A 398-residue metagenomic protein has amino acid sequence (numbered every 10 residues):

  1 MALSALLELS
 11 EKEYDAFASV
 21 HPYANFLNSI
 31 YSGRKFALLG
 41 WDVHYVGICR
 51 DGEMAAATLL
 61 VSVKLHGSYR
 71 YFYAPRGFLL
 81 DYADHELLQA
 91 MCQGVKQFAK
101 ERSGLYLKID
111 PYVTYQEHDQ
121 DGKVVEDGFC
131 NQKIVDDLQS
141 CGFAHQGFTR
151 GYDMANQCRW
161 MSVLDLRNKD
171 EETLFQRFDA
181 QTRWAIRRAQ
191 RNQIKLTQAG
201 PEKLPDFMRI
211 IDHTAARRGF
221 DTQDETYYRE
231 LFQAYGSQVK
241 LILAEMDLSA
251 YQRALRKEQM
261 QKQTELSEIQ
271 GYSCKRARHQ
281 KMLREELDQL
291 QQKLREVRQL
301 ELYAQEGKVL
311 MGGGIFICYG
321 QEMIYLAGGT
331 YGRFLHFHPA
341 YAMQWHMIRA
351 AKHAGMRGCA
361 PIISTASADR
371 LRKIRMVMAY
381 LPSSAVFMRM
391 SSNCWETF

Functional and structural regions predicted by a protein language model:
S4-S68, T114-Q116, D121, N131 (+2 more regions): A conserved beta-strand-loop-helix scaffold within acyl/acetyltransferase catalytic domains
S68-M154, M311-G313, I317-F387: Acyl-donor binding region in acyl/amide transferases
S103-Y106, D170, V239, G355 (+1 more regions): Secondary-structure boundary/capping signal
L105-D110, K195-A199, L243, G358-I362 (+1 more regions): A structural signal for short, well-ordered beta-strand segments and their strand-loop junctions that often border
S267, G271-S273, L283, S383-R389 (+1 more regions): Glycosyltransferase-associated regions of secretory-pathway enzymes, highlighting luminal stem/catalytic domains
